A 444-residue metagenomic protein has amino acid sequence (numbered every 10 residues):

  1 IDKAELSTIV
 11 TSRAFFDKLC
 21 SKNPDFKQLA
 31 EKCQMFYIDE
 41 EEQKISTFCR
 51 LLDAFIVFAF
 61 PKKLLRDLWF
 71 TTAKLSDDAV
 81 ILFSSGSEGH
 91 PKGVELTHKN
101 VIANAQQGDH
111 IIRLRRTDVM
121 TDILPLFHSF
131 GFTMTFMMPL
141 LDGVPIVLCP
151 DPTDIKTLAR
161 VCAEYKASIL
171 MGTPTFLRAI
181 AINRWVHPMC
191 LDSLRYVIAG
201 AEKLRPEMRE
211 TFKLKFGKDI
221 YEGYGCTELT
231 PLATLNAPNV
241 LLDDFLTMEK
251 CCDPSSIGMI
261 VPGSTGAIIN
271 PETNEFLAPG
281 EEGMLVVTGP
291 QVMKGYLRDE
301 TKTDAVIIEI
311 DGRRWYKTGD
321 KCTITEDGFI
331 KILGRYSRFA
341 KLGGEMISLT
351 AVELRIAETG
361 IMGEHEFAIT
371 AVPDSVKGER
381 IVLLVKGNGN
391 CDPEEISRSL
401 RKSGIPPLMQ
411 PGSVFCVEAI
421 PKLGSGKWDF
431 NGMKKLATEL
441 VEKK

Functional and structural regions predicted by a protein language model:
I1-A54, G389: Structural core segment of the AMP-binding/adenylate-forming
I9, L170, G289, K294-G295 (+2 more regions): AMP-binding/adenylate-forming catalytic core of the ANL superfamily
Q34-F83, H90, R113-V119: Conserved pre-ATP/AMP-binding loop-to-beta segment of ANL
I38, F48-F60, A167-G172, A181-C251 (+1 more regions): Gly/Ser/Thr-rich phosphate-binding loop
I38-E40, E379, G404-W428: AMP-binding/adenylate-forming catalytic domain of the ANL superfamily
I102-V119, F127-S168, N183: Conserved AMP-binding/adenylation subdomain of ANL enzymes
G217, E249-P254, E275, V292-G319 (+3 more regions): Conserved ANL (AMP-binding/adenylate-forming) active-site segment centered on the GW(Y/F)…HTG consensus within
D244, S256-G263, E275-I308, E345-I347: Conserved ATP/PPi-binding loop(s) of AMP-dependent carboxylate-activating enzymes
